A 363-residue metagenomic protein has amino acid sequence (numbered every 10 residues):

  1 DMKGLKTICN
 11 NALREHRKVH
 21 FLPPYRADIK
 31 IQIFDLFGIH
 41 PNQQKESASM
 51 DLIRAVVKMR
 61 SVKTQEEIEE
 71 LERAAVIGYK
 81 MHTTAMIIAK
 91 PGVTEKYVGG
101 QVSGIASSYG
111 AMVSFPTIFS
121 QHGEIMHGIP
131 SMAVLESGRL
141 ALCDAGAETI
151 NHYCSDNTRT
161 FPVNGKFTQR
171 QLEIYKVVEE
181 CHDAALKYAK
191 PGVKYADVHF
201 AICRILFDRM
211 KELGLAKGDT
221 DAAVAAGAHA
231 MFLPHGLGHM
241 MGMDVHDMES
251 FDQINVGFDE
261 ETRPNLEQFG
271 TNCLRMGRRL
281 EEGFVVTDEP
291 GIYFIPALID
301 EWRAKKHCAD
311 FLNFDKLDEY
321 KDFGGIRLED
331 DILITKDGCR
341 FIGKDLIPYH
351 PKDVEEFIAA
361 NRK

Functional and structural regions predicted by a protein language model:
D1-K363: Active-site neighborhoods and metal-handling regions in enzymes and metal-associated proteins
